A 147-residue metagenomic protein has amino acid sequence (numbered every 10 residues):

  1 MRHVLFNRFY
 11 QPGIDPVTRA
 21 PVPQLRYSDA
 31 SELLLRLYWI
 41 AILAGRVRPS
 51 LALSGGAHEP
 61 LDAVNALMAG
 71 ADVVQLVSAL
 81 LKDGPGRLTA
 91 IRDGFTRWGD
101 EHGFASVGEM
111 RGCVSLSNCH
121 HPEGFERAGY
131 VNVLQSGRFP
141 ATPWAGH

Functional and structural regions predicted by a protein language model:
M1-P49, D83: Glycine/Thr-rich beta-alpha phosphate-binding loop at enzyme active sites
R2-Q11, G56-A57, D62-A90, L134: Glycine-rich phosphate-binding active-site loops on the catalytic face of alpha/beta enzymes
P12-D29, L67, L81-F104: C-terminal helical cap(s) of enzyme catalytic domains, especially alpha/beta-barrels
E32-D62, F125-H147: Active-site/ligand-binding-proximal alpha/beta "capping" segment
Y38-A41, G45, V74, T89 (+1 more regions): Feature representing long, continuous alpha-helical segments
A52, Q75-L76, G108-E109: Conserved active-site loop/cleft motifs that coordinate metal ions or position small ligands
D83-L88, R92-W98, H102, E109-H147: C-terminal extensions of enzymes
